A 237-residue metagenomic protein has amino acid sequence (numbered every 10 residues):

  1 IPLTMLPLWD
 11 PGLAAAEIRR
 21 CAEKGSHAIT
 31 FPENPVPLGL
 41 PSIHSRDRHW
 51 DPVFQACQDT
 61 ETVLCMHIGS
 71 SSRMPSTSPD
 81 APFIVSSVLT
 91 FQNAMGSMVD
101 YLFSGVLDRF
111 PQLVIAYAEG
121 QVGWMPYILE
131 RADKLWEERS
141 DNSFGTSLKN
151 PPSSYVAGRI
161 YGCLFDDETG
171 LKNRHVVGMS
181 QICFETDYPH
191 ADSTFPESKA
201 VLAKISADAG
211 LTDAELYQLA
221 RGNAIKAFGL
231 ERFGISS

Functional and structural regions predicted by a protein language model:
I1-S97, G234: Active-site gating/metal-coordination segments in enzymes
I1-T4, I29-F31, L64-M66, I115-Y117 (+2 more regions): Hydrophobic faces of well-ordered beta-strands that scaffold small-molecule active sites in alpha/beta enzyme cores
A16-R20, S104-G105, L113-V114, G123-W124 (+4 more regions): Mid-to-C-terminal alpha-helical segments outside catalytic/metal-binding sites
C21, P82-I84, A132-W136, V201-L202: Short, hinge-like loop/turn segments at secondary-structure boundaries
P52, Q58, P111-Q112, G178: Proline-centered flexible-loop/turn and helix-kink motifs
L64, I68-S72, F103-S153: Aromatic-lined glycan-binding groove of carbohydrate-active enzymes
S76-T77, Y127-L129, N173: Short, well-ordered secondary-structure micro-motifs
L89-S97, L102, S140-L171: Aromatic-anchored helix/helix-loop segment that forms the rim or "lid" of small-molecule/cofactor binding pockets
